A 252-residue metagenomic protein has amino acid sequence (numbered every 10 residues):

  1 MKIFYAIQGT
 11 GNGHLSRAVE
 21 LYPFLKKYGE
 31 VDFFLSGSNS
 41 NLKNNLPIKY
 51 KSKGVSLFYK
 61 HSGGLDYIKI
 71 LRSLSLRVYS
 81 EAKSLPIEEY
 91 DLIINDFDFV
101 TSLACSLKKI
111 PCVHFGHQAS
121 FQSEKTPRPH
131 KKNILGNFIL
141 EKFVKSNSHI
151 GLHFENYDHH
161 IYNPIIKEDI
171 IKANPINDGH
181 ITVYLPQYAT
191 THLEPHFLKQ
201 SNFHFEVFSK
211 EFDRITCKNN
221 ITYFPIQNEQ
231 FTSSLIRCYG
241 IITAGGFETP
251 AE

Functional and structural regions predicted by a protein language model:
Y5-G9, E30-V78: Conserved nucleotide-sugar phosphate-binding/catalytic loop shared by glycosyltransferases and other
A6-V19: A short, glycine/small-residue-rich beta-strand->loop->alpha-helix junction that serves as a flexible
Y22, K167-D169, A173-G240: Donor-nucleotide binding loops and adjacent catalytic segments primarily of GT-B fold Leloir glycosyltransferases
L35-N41, D96-V100, G151-Y157, V207-I215: Short, polar loop motifs at secondary-structure junctions
G64-L92, F99-V100: Conserved nucleotide-sugar donor-binding subdomain of glycosyltransferases
I93-F99, A104, H114, S234-E252: A donor-sugar binding/catalytic signature common to diverse glycosyltransferases and related nucleotide-sugar
L107-S123: Active-site proximal beta-strand in glycosyltransferases
S123-T190, F208-K210, E229-Q230: A nucleotide-sugar donor-handling region in carbohydrate enzymes
